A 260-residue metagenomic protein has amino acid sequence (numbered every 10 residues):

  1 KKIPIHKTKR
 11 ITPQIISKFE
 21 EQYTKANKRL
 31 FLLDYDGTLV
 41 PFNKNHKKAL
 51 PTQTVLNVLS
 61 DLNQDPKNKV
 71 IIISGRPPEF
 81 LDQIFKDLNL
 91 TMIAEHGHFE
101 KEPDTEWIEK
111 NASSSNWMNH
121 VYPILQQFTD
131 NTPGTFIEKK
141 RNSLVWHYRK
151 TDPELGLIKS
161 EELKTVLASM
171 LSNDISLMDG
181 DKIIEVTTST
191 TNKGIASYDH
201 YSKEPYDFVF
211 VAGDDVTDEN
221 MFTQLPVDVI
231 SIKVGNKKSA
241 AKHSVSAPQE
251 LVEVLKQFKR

Functional and structural regions predicted by a protein language model:
K1-Y35, V40, T54: Non-catalytic pre-domain segments flanking phosphatase-related domains
I5-H6, D228-R260: Asp-based, Mg2+/Mn2+-dependent phosphohydrolase catalytic module
K28, K67, P205-Y206: Short, high-confidence coil segments that cap the C-terminus of an alpha-helix and link into the following beta-strand
L33-T38, G97, K140-R141, H147-R149: Short loop/turn segments at strand-loop or loop-helix junctions that form parts of catalytic or ligand-binding pockets
L50-K139: Active-site phosphate-binding/coordination module
I71-I73, T91-I93, F210-A212, I230-V234 (+1 more regions): Hydrophobic/aromatic beta-strand patches that form the interior of the parallel beta-sheet core in alpha/beta enzyme
E138-A212, V216-L225, V229, V234-N236: Conserved acidic, metal-coordinating active-site core of Asp-based, Mg2+-dependent phosphoryl-transfer enzymes
